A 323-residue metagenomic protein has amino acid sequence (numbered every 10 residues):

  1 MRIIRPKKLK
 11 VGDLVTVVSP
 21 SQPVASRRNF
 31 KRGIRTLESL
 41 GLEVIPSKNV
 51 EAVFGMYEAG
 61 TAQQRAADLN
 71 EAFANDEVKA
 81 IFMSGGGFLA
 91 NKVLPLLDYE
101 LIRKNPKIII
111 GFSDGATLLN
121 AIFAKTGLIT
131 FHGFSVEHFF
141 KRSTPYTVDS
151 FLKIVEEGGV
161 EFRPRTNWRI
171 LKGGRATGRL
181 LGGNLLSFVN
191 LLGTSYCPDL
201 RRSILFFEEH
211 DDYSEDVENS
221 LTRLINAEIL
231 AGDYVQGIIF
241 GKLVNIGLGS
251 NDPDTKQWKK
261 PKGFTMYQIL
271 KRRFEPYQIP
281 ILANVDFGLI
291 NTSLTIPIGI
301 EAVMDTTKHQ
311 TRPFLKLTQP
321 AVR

Functional and structural regions predicted by a protein language model:
M1-E77: ATP/NTP phosphate-donor binding region
V24, R28-N29, R175, R179-D212: Conserved beta-alpha junction segments in alpha/beta enzyme cores
N75-K79, Y234-V235: Short acidic/histidine-rich motifs immediately flanking catalytic phosphotransfer sites in two-component signaling
A80-N91: N-terminal glycine-rich "phosphate-gripper" loop used for MgATP/nucleotide binding and carboxylate activation
L97-A121, I129-S135, P280: Short, acidic/small-residue loops that bind anionic groups at enzyme active sites
G127-G193: Conserved anion/nucleotide-ligand pocket segment
D199-T265: Internal helical hairpin/lid segments
K242-R323: ATP/nucleoside-binding phosphotransfer catalytic cores, i.e., glycine-rich phosphate-binding loops
